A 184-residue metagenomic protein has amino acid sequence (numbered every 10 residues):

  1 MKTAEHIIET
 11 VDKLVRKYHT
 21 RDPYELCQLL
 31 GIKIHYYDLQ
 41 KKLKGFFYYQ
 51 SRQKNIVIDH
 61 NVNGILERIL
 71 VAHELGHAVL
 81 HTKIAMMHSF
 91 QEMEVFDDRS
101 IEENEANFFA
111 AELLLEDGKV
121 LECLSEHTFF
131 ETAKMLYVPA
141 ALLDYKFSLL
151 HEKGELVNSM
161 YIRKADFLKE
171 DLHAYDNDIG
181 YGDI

Functional and structural regions predicted by a protein language model:
M1-I184: Active-site hotspot residues in diverse enzymes, especially metal/ion-binding acidic/histidine motifs
